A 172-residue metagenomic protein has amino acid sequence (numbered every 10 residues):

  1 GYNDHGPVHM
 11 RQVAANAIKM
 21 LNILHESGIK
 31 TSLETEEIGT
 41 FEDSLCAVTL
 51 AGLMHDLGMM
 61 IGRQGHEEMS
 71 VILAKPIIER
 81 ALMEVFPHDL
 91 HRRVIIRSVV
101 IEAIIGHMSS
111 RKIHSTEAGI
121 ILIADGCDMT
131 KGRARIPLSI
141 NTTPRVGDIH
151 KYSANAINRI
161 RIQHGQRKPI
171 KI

Functional and structural regions predicted by a protein language model:
Y2-V8, A15-E42, M54, G62 (+2 more regions): Divalent metal-dependent phosphate-bond-processing catalytic cores, especially two-metal-ion Mg2+/Mn2+ enzymes that act
V13, I38-A74, V99-S109: His-Asp-centered metal-binding catalytic motifs of divalent-metal-dependent phosphohydrolases/nucleases
F41, D89-R97: Membrane-interface starts of transmembrane alpha-helices
